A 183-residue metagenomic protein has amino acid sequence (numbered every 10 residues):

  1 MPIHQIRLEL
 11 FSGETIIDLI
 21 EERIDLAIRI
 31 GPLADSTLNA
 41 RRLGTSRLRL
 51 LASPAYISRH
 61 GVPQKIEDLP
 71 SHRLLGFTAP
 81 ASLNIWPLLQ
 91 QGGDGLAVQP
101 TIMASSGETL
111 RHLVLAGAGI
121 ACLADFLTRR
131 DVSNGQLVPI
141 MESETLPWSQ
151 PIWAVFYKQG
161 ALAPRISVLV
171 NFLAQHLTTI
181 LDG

Functional and structural regions predicted by a protein language model:
M1-N39: Central regulatory/effector-binding core of bacterial HTH transcription factors
L8-S12, G95-S106: Short beta-strand-to-loop elements that line the ligand-binding cleft of bilobed periplasmic-binding protein-like
G31, P54, D125-F126, E144: Short secondary-structure boundary segments
D35-A40, D131-M141: Ligand-binding "clamshell"
T37-L75: Flexible hinge/capping segments at coil-to-helix
R73-G92: Secondary-structure junction motif
L113-L137, L146: A ligand-binding cleft/hinge motif common to bilobed small-molecule-binding domains
R129-N134, S143-G183: C-terminal effector-binding regulatory domain of bacterial HTH transcription factors
